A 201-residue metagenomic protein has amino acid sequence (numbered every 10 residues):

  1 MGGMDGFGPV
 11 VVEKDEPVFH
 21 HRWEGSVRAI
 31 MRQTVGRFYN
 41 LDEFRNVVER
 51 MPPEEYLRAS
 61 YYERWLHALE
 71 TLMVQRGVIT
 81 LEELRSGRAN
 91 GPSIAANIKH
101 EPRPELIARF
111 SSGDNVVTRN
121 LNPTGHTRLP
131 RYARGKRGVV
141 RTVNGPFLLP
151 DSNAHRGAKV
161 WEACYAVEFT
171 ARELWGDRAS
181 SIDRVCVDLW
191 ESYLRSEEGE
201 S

Functional and structural regions predicted by a protein language model:
M1-A95: Long, polar/Ser/Thr-enriched low-complexity segments that form simple helices or flexible linkers at protein ends
P9-R32, L72, H100-S112, N120-S201: Basic/aromatic-rich interaction segments and small domains that mediate binding to polyanionic partners
N46-E49, I107, D114: A short alpha-helix capping/helix-coil boundary motif
G87-P102, F110, N115: A short mid-domain helix/strand-loop element embedded in enzyme catalytic domains that forms or borders the active-site
